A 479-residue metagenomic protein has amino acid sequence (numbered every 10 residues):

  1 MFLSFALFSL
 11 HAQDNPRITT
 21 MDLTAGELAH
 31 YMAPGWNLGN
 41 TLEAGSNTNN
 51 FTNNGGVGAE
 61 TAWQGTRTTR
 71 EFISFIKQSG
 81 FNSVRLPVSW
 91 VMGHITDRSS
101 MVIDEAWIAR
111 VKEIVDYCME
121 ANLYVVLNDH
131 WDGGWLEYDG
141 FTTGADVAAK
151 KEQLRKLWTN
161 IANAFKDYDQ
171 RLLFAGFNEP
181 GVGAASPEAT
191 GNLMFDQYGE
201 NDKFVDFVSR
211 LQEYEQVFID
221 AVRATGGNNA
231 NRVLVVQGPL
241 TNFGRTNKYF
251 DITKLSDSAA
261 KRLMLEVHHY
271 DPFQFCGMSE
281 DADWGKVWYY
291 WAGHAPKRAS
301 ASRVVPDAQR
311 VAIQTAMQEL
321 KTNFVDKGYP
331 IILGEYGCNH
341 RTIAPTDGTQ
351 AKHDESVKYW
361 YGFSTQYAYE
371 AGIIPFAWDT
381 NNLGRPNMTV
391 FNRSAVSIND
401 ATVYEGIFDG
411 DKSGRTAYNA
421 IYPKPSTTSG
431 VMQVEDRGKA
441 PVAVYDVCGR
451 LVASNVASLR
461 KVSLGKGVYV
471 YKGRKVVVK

Functional and structural regions predicted by a protein language model:
A12-S83: N-terminal carbohydrate-binding accessory modules
R17-I18, W63-V84, H94, R98-W131 (+2 more regions): An active-site-proximal structural segment forming one wall of the substrate-binding cleft that immediately precedes
L38-T68, T96-I103, D146, Q274-R310 (+1 more regions): Acidic/histidine-rich helix-loop elements that form or flank divalent-metal/phosphate-binding sites at the catalytic
N47-G58, W90-A109, G133-K150, V182-N201 (+2 more regions): Surface-exposed, active-site-proximal loop segments in enzymatic domains
R67-S89, E319-F324, T365-Y367, I374: Catalytic domains of carbohydrate-active enzymes, especially glycoside hydrolases
A148-D307, Q318-C338, E370-A371: Active-site region of glycoside hydrolase catalytic domains
I343-Q433: Aromatic-rich peripheral "rim/lid" segments of glycoside hydrolase catalytic domains that contact and position glycan
V431-K479: C-terminal outer-membrane/trafficking sorting elements
